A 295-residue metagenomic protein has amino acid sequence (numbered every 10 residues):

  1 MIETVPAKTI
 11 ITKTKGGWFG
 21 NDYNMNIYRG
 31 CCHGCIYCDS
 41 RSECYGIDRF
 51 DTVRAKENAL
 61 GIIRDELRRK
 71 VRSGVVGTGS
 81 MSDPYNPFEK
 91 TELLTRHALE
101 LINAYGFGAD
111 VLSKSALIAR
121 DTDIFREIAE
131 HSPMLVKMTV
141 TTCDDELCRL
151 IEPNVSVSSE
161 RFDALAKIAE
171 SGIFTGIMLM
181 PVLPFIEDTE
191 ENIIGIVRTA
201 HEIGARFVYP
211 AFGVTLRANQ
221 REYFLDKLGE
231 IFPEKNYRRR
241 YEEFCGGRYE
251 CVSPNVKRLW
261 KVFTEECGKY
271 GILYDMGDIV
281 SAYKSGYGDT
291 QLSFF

Functional and structural regions predicted by a protein language model:
M1-K137, T141-R149, S158-F162: Conserved Radical SAM active-site core
M1-P6, T12-K13, E191-F295: Auxiliary Fe-S-binding modules of radical SAM enzymes
D83-Y85, V182-F185, E250: Short histidine/acidic/glycine/proline-rich micro-motifs that form metal- and phosphate-coordinating active-site loops
G106-F107, I173, A205: A structural motif
A116-A119, L183-I194: Active-site glycine- and acidic-residue-rich loops that bind and position anionic ligands or nucleotide-like cofactors
R126-A129, L165-E170, T264, G268: Surface-exposed amphipathic alpha-helices with a cationic face
C143-D145, E152-N154, K167-T189, P210-T215: Conserved strand-turn element in the central/C-terminal portion of the radical SAM core barrel that lines
